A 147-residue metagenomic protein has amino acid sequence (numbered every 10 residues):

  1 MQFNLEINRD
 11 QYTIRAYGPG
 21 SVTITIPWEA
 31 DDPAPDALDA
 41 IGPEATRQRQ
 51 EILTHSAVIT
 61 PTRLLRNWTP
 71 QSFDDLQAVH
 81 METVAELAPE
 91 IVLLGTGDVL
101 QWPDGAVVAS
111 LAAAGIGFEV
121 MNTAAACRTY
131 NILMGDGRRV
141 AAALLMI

Functional and structural regions predicted by a protein language model:
M1-L76, G135-I147: Non-catalytic interface/targeting segments
T69, P103-G105, Y130: Short glycine-/acidic-enriched loop or helix-start segments at secondary-structure transitions that form or flank
D75, Q101-W102, A124: Residue-level recognition of alpha-helix initiation/capping sites
Q77-T83, T129: Short, charged beta->alpha transition segments
M81-E119: Mid-chain, well-packed structural core segment of small domains
G117-C127: A short glycine-rich beta-strand->turn/loop micro-motif centered on a GG-aromatic cluster
T129-G135: Conserved phosphate-binding catalytic cores of ATP/NTP-utilizing and phosphoryl-transfer enzymes
